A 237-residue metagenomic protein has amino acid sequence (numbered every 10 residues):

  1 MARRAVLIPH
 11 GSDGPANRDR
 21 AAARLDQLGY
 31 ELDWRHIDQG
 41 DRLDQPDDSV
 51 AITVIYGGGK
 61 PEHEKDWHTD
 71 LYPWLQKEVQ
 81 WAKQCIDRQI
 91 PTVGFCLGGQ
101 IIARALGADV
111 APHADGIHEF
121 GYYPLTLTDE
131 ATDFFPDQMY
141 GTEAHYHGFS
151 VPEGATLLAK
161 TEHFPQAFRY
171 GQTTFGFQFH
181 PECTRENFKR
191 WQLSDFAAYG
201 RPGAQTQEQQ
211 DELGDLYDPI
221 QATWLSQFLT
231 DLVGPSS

Functional and structural regions predicted by a protein language model:
R3, G14, L127-S237: Amide-donor transfer/coupling interface in amidating biosynthetic enzymes
R3-L28: Short, charged N-terminal beta->alpha structural module
I8-S12, I52-E62, Y146, F179: Glycine-rich His-Gly loop
N17-D19, H63-D66, I102-A105, E153 (+1 more regions): Short glycine-/acidic-enriched loop or helix-start segments at secondary-structure transitions that form or flank
E31-T92: Flexible gly/pro-rich beta->alpha loop and the following alpha-helix that scaffold active-site loops
L32-G40, P124, G141, L158-K160: Short gly/ser/thr-rich secondary-structure transition/capping motifs
Q84-D109: Catalytic nucleophile loop
R104-G141: A conserved active-site-flanking secondary-structure segment within enzyme catalytic domains
